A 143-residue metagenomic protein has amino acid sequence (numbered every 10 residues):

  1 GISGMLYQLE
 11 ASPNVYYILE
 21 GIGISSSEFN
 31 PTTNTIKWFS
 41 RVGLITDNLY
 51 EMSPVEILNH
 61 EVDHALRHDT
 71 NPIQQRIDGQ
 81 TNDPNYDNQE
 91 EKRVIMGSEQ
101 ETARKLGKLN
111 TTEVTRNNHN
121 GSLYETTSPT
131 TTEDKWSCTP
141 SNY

Functional and structural regions predicted by a protein language model:
G1-N14: Zn2+-dependent metallopeptidase catalytic core
M5-Q8, D47, I57, D83 (+2 more regions): Intrinsically disordered, low-complexity, compositionally biased regions/tails
N14-E56, V62-D69: Active-site scaffold of zinc-dependent metalloenzymes
T70-Y143: Active-site or metal-binding loop neighborhoods of secreted/extracellular toxin and effector enzymes
